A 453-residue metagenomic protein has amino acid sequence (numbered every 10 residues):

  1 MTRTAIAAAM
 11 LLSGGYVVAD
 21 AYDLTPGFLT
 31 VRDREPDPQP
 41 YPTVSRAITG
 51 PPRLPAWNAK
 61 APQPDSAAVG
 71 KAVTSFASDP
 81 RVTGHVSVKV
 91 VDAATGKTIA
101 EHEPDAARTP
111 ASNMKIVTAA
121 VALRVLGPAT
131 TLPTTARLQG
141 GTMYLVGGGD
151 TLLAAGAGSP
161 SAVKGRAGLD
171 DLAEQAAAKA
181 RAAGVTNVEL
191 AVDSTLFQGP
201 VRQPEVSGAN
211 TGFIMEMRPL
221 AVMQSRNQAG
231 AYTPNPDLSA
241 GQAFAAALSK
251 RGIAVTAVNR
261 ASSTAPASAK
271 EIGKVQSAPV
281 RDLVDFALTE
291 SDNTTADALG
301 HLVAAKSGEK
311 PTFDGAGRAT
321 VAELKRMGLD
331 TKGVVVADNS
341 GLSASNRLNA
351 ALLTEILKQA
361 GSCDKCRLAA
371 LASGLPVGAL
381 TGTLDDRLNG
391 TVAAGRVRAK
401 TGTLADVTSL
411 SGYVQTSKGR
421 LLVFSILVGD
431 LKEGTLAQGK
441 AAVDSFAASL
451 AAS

Functional and structural regions predicted by a protein language model:
M1-D37, S453: Hydrophobic single-pass membrane-targeting/anchoring helices
P38-A107, A173-T186: Beta-lactamase-like hydrolase cores
H85, M143-G148, L152-D170, E174-R218 (+4 more regions): Mid-domain, small-residue-enriched loop/turn segments at the edges of structured enzyme/sensor domains
A93-A94, E103-D105, G141, G148-T151 (+5 more regions): Solvent-exposed coil/turn segments that connect beta secondary-structure elements in extracytoplasmic/periplasmic
G96, P110-P128, L220, A243-F244 (+3 more regions): Active-site SXXK
E101, A305-S453: Small-residue-rich helix-loop
V125-G140, G252-R260, R367-L371: Short, well-structured active-site flanking segments
E216, V222-A369: A small/polar active-site loop signature that marks catalytic segments
